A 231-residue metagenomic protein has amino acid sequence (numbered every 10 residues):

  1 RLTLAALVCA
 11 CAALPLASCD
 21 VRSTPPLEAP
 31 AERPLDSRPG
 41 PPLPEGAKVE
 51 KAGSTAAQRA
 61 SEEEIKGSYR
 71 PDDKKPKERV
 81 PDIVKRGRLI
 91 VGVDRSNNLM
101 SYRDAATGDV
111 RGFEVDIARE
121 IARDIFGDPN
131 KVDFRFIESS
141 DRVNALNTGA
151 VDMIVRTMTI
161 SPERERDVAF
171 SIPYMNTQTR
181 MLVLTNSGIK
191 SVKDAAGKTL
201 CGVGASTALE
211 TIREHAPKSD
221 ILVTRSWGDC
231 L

Functional and structural regions predicted by a protein language model:
R1-A6: Bacterial N-terminal signal peptides that target proteins for export
L14-S18: C-terminal motif of bacterial Sec signal peptides marking the signal peptidase cleavage site
C19-S23: Bacterial signal peptide processing site
E32-P34, R38-I154: Extracytoplasmic small-molecule ligand-binding "clamshell" domains of the periplasmic binding protein/Venus flytrap
L99, V110-I125, M158-P162, T177-D229: Bilobed "Venus flytrap"/periplasmic-binding protein-like clamshell domains and structurally analogous long
R119, N130-D194: Acidic, polar ligand-binding/catalytic clefts
R142-V143, D229-L231: Short, hydrophobic alpha-helical packing/hinge segments within bilobed ligand-binding/sensory domains
